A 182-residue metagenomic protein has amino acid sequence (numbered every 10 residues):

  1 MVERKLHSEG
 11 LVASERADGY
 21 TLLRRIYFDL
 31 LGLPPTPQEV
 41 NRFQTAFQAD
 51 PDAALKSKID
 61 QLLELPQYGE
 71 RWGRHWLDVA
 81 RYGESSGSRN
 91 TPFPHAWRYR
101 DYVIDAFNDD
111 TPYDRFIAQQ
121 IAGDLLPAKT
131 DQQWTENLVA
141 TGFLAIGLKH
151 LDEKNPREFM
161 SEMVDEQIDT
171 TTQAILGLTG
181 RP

Functional and structural regions predicted by a protein language model:
M1-P182: Short, structured secondary-structure elements that scaffold catalytic or ligand/cofactor-binding regions
